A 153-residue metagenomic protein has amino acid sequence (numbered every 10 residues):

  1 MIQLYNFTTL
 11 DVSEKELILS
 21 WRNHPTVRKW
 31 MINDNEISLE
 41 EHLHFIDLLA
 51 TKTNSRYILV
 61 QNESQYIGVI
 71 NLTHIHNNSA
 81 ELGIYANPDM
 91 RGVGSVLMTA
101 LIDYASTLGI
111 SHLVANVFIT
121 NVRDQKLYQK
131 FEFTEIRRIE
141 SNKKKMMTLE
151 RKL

Functional and structural regions predicted by a protein language model:
M1-S13, L153: Conserved N-terminal entry element of GNAT/NAT acetyltransferase domains
L17, E41-H44, A100: Alpha-helical elements of Rossmann-like donor-binding domains used by nucleotide-donor carbohydrate transfer enzymes
S20-N35: Helix-loop element at the rim of GNAT/NAT acetyltransferase active sites that forms part of the acceptor-substrate
N35-D89, I139: Acetyl-CoA-dependent GNAT
L82-I84, A115, L149: A structural signal for short, well-ordered beta-strand segments
N87, A115-Q125, S141-K144: Conserved beta-strand-loop-alpha-helix junction that forms the acyl-donor binding cleft
R91-A105, K126-K130: Conserved acetyl-CoA-binding loop-helix of GNAT-fold acetyltransferases
Q129-I139: Conserved acetyl-CoA-binding loop of GNAT-fold acetyltransferases
